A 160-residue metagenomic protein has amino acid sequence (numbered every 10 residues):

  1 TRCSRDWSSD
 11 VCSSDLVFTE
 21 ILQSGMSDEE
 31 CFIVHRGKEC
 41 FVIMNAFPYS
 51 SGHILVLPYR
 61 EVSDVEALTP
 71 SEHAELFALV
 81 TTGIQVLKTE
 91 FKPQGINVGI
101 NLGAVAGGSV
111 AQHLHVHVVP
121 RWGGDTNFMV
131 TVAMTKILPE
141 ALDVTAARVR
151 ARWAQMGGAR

Functional and structural regions predicted by a protein language model:
T1-V11: Single conserved hydrophobic/aromatic residue that forms the stacking wall/gate of nucleotide- or nucleobase-binding
L16, V42, P58, L76 (+2 more regions): Divalent metal-coordination and catalytic microenvironments
E29-V62: A glycine-rich, hydrophobic loop/mini-helix early in the fold
H53-L55, A106-N127: Histidine-centered divalent-metal-coordination microenvironment in nucleic-acid enzymes
L55-F77, A133-L138: Short histidine-centered catalytic/ligand-binding loop motif
T69-P93, D143, R148-R152: Long, well-ordered alpha-helical scaffolding segments within enzyme catalytic domains, especially pronounced
F91-A104: A short glycine-rich, hydrophobically flanked beta-strand micro-motif that places a catalytic Asp/Glu for divalent metal
N127-R160: Flexible phosphate-binding patches that engage nucleotides and nucleic acids
